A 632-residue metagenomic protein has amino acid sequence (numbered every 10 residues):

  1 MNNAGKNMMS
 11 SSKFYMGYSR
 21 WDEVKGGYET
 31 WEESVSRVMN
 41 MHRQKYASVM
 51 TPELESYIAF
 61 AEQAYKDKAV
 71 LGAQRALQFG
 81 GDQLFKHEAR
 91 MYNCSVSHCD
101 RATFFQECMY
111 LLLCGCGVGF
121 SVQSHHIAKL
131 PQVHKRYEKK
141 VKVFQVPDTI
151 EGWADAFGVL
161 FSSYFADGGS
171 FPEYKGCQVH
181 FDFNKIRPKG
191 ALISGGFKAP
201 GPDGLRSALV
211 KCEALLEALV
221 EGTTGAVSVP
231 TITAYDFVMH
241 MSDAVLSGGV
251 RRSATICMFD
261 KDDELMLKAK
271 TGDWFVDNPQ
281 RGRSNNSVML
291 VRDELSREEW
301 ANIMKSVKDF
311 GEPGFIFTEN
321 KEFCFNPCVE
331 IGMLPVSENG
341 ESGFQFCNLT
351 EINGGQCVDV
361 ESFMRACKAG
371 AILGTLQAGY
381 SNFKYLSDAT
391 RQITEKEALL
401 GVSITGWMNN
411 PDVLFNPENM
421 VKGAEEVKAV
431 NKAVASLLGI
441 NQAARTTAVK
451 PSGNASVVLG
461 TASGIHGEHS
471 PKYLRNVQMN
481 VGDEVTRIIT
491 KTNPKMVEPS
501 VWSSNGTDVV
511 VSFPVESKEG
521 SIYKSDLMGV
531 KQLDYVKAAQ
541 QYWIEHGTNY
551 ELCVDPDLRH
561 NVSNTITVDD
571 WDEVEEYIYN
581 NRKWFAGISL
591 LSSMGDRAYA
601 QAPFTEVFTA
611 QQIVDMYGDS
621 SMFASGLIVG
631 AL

Functional and structural regions predicted by a protein language model:
M1-L632: Extended catalytic cores of very large enzyme megasubunits
